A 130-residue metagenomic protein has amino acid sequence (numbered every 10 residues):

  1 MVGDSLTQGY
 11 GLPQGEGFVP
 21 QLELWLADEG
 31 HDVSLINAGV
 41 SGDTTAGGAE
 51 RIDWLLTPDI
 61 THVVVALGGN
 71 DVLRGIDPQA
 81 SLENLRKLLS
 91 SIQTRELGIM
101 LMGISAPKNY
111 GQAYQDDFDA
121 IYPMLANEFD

Functional and structural regions predicted by a protein language model:
M1-S41, R51-D59: Serine-esterase "nucleophile elbow" of acetyl-processing enzymes
H31, G47-D130: Alpha-helical cap/lid subdomain in secreted, periplasmic, or secretory-pathway luminal O-acyl-processing enzymes
G42-A46: Acidic-and-aromatic substrate-binding clefts and catalytic sites of carbohydrate-active enzymes
